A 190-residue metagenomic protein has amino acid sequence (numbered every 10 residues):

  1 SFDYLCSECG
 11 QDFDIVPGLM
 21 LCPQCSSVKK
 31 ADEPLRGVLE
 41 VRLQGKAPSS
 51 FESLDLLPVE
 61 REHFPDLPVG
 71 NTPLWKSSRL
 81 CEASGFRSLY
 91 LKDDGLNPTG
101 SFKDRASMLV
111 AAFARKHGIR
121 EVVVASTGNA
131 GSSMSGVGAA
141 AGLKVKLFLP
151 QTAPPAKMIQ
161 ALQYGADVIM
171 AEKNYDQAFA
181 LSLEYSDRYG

Functional and structural regions predicted by a protein language model:
S1-G190: PLP-dependent amino-acid enzyme catalytic core
